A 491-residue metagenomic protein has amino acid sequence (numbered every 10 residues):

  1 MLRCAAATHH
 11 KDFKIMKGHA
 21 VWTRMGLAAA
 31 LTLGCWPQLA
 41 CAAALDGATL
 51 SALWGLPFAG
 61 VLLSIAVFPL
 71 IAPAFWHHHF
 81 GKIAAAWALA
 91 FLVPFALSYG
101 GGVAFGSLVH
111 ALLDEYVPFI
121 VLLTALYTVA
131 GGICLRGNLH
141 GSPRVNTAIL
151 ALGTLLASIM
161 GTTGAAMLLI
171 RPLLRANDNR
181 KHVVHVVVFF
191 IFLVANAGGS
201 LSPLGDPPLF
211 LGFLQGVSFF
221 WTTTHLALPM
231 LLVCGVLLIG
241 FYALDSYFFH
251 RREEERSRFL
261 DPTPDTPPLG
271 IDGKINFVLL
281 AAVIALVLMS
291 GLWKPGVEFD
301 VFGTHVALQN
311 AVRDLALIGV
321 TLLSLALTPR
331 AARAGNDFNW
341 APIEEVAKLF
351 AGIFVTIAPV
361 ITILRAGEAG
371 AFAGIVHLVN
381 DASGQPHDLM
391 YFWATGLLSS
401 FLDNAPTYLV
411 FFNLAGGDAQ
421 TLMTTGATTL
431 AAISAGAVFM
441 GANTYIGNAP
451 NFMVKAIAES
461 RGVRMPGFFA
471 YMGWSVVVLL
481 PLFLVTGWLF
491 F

Functional and structural regions predicted by a protein language model:
M1, K14-A42: N-terminal secretory/membrane targeting signals
L39-C41, P73-A74, L92-Y116, T124-S142 (+4 more regions): Transmembrane alpha-helix boundary signature
A43-W54, F75-I83, F105-P118, F219-P229 (+5 more regions): Interfacial loop-to-helix junctions that mark the boundaries of transmembrane helices in multi-pass membrane
W54-I65, H79-F95, Y116-A125, D272-A282 (+2 more regions): Hydrophobic mid-bilayer segments of alpha-helices in multi-pass membrane transport proteins, especially secondary
F75, L201-S202, W221-D265, I271 (+1 more regions): Juxtamembrane and boundary regions of transmembrane helices in multi-pass small-molecule transporters and channels
P94-A96, A157, L168-H182, V186-V187 (+5 more regions): Membrane-interfacial helix-loop connectors
A111-L122, W221-G240, T304-I318, T395-G396 (+1 more regions): Alpha-helical transmembrane segments
L280-V410: Transmembrane helical segments that form the transport core of multi-pass membrane transport proteins
